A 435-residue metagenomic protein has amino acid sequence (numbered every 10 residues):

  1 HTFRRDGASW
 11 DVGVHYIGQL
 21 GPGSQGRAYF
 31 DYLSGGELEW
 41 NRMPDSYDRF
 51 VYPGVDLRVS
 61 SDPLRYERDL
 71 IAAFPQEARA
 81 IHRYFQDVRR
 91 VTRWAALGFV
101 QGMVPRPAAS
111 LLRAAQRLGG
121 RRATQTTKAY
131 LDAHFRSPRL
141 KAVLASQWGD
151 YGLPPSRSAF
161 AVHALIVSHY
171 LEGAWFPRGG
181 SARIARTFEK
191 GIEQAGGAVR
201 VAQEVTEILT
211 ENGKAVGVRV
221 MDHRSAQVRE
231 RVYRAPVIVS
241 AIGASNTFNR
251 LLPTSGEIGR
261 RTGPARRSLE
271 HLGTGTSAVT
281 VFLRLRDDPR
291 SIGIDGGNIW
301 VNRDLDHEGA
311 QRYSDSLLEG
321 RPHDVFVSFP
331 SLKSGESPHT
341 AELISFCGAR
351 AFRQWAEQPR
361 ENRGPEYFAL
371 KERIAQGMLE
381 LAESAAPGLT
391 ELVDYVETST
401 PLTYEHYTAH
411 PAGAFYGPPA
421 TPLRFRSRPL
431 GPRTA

Functional and structural regions predicted by a protein language model:
H1-R93, P419: N-terminal glycine-rich phosphate/pyrophosphate-binding loop and immediately adjacent elements
Y52-S158: Rossmann-like flavin
Y52-V55, P154-S158, L209-V216, S337-H339: A short, glycine/Asx- and small/polar-enriched loop/turn that sits immediately N-terminal to a beta-strand
R122, A164-E230, P236: Helical element adjacent to the flavin cofactor pocket in flavoenzyme catalytic cores
S137-Y151, P322-F326, L379-A435: A glycine-rich dinucleotide-binding beta-alpha-beta segment and adjacent secondary-structure elements that constitute
V143-W175, G431-A435: Active-site-adjacent "gating/activation" loops or surface patches in catalytic cores
F176, T206-E336: Mid-domain catalytic core of redox enzymes that form a hydrophobic substrate pocket/lid adjacent to a catalytic redox
D287-L402: C-terminal segments that line or cap access tunnels to active or ligand-binding sites in enzymes and enzyme-associated
